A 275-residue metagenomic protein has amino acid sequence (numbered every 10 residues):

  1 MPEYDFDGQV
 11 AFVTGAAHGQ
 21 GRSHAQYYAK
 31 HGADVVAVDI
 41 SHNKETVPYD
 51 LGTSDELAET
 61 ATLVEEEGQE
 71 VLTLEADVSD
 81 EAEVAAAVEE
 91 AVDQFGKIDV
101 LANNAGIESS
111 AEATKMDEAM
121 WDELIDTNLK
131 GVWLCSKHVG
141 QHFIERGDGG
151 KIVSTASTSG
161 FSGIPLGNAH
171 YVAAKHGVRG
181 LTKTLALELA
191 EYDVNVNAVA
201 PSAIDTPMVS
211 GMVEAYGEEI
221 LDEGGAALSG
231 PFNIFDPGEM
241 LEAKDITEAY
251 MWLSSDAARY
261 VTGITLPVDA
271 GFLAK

Functional and structural regions predicted by a protein language model:
E3-A37: Canonical Rossmann dinucleotide-binding motif of NAD(H)/NADP(H)-dependent dehydrogenases/reductases, specifically
H31-E59: Conserved glycine-rich Rossmann-like NAD(P)H-binding loop of the short-chain dehydrogenase/reductase
V84, E112-A113, M120-I125, P231: Substrate-binding pocket helix/loop in short-chain dehydrogenase/reductase
F95, E239-V268, L273: C-terminal substrate-recognition "lid" of short-chain dehydrogenase/reductases
K115, E218-D245: Catalytic Tyr-x(3-8)-Lys segment
I144, V153-G177, T182-E191, A203-I204: Catalytic loop of short-chain dehydrogenase/reductase
A190, N195, V261-G263: Short, small/polar-rich loop/turn modules that mediate ligand/substrate recognition or access, typified
